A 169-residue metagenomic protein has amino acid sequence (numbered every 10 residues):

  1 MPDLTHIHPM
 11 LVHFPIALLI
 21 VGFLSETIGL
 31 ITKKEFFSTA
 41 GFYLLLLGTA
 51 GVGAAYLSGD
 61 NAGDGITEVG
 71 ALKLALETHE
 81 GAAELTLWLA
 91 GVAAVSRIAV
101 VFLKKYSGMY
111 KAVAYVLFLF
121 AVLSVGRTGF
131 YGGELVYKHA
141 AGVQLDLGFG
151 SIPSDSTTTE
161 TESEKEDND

Functional and structural regions predicted by a protein language model:
M1-D169: Polytopic transmembrane helical bundles with strong interfacial aromatic enrichment
